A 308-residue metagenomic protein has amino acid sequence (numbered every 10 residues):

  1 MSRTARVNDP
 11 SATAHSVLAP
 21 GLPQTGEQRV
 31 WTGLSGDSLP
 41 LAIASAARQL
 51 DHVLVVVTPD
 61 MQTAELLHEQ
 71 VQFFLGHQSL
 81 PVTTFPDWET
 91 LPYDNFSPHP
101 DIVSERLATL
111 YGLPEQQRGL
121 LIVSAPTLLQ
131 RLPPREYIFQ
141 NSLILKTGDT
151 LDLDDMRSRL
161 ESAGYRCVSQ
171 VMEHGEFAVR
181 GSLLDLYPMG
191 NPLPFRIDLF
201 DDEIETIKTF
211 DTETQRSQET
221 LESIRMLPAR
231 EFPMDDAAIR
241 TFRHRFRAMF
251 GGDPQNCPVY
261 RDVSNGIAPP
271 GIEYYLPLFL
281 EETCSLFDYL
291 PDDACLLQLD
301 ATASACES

Functional and structural regions predicted by a protein language model:
M1-S308: ASCE RecA-like P-loop NTPase motor cores that couple ATP hydrolysis to mechanical translocation on nucleic acids
